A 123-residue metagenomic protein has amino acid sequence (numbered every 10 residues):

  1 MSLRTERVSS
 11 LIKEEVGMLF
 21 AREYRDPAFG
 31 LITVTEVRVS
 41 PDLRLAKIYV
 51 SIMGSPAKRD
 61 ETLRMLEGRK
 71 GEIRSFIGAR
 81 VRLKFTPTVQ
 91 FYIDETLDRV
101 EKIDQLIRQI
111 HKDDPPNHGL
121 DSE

Functional and structural regions predicted by a protein language model:
M1-L45, S51-E123: Charge-rich, low-complexity N-terminal segments
